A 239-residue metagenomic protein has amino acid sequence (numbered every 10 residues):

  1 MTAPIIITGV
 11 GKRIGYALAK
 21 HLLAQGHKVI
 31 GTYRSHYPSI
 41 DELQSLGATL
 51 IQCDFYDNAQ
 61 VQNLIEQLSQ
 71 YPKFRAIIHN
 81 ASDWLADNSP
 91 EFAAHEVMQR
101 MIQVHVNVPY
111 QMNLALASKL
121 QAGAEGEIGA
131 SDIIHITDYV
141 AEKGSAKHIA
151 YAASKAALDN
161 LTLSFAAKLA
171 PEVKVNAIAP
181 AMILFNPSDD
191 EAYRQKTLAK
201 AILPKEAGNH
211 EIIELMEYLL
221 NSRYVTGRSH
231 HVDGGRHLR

Functional and structural regions predicted by a protein language model:
T8, F74-S82, H105, H135 (+1 more regions): Rossmann-fold scaffold of SDR-type NAD(P)-dependent oxidoreductases
G11-K12: Conserved glycine-rich cofactor-binding loop
E66, Q70, V104-E127, A166-A167 (+3 more regions): Amphipathic alpha-helical dimer-interface segment in Rossmann-like NAD(P)H-dependent oxidoreductases
S82-R100, S118, A122-G129, K147-A150 (+1 more regions): Conserved mid-core segment of classical short-chain dehydrogenase/reductases
A94-Q111, I134, L158: Catalytic Tyr-X3-Lys loop
Q121-A157, T162-A170, M182: Catalytic loop of short-chain dehydrogenase/reductase
D159, K168-I183, V225-V232: Conserved Rossmann-fold SDR core element
G208-V232, H237: C-terminal substrate-recognition "lid" of short-chain dehydrogenase/reductases
